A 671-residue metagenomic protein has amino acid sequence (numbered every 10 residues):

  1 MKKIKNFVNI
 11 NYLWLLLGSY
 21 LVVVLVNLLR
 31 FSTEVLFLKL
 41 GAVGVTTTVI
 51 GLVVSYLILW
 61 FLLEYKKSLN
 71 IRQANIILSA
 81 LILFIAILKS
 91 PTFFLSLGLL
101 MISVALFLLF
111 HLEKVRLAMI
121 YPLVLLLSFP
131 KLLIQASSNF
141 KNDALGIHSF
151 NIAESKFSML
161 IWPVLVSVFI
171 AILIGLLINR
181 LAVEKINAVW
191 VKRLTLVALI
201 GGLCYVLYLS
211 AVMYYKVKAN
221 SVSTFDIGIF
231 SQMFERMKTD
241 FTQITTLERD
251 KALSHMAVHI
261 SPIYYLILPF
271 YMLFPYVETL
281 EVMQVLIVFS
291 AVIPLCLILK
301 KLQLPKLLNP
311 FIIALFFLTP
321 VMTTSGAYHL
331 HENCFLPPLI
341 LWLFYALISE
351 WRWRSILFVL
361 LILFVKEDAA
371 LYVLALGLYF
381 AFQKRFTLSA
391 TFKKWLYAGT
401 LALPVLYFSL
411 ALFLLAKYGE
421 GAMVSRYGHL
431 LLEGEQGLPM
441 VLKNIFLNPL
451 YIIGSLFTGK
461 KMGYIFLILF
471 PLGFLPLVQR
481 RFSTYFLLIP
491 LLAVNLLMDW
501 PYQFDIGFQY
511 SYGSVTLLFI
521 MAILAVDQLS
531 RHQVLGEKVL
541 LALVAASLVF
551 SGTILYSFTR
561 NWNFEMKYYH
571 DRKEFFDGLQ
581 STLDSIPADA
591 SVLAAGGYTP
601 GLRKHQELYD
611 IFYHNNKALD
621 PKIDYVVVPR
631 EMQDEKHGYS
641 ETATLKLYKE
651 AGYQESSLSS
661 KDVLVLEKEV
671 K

Functional and structural regions predicted by a protein language model:
V54-Y65, L100-F110, Y451, M462-Y485 (+1 more regions): Hydrophobic, aromatic-rich transmembrane alpha-helices and their immediate juxtamembrane boundary segments
S55-E64, A105-F110, E278, V282-Q303 (+1 more regions): Transmembrane-helix motifs of polytopic, lipid-linked glycan transferases
K66-L78, F289-L318, P337-P338, R354-L357: Transmembrane-helix signature of polytopic, membrane-embedded enzymes that assemble or transfer cell-envelope glycans
R72-L83, A118-F129, L196-L203, A398-V405 (+1 more regions): Signature aromatic-anchored transmembrane alpha helix within multi-pass, membrane-resident enzymes that catalyze glycan
L97-L100, F150-V168, L371, Y485-Q533: Hydrophobic/aromatic-rich transmembrane helices and adjacent perimembrane loops
L209-V212, Q243, K393-L477, S483-L488 (+1 more regions): Membrane-lumen/periplasm interface segments of specific transmembrane helices in polyprenyl phosphate-linked
A211, I229-L253, P262: Extracytosolic helix-loop segments that constitute the early lumenal/periplasmic catalytic or substrate-binding loops
Q303, E332-F335, L341-S355, A381-T387: Membrane-interface transmembrane helices that cradle and orient dolichyl/undecaprenyl
